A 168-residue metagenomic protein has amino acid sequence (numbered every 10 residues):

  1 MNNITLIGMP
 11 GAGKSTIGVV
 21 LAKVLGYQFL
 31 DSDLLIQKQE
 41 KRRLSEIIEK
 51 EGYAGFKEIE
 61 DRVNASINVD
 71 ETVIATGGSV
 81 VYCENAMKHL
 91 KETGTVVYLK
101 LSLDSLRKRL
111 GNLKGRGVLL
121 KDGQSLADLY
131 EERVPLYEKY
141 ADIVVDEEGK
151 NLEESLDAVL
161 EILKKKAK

Functional and structural regions predicted by a protein language model:
L6: Hydrophobic anchor at the beta1->P-loop junction of P-loop NTPases
M9: P-loop (Walker A) phosphate-binding loop of NTP-binding proteins
S15: Walker A/P-loop
V20, V24, P135-K168: NTP-dependent small-molecule kinase module
K23-L34, R42: Post-Walker A helix-loop "phosphate-sensing" segment adjacent to the P-loop in P-loop NTPases
L34-V80, E84-K88, A127: ATP-dependent small-molecule kinase phosphotransfer cores that center on conserved nucleotide phosphate-binding segments
G78-V80, S102-D104, K150: Short glycine-rich anion-binding loops that position phosphate/pyrophosphate groups of nucleotides and phosphorylated
E92-P135: A glycine- and Lys/Arg-enriched "phosphate-lid" helix/loop adjacent to the NTP-binding pocket of small-molecule kinases
